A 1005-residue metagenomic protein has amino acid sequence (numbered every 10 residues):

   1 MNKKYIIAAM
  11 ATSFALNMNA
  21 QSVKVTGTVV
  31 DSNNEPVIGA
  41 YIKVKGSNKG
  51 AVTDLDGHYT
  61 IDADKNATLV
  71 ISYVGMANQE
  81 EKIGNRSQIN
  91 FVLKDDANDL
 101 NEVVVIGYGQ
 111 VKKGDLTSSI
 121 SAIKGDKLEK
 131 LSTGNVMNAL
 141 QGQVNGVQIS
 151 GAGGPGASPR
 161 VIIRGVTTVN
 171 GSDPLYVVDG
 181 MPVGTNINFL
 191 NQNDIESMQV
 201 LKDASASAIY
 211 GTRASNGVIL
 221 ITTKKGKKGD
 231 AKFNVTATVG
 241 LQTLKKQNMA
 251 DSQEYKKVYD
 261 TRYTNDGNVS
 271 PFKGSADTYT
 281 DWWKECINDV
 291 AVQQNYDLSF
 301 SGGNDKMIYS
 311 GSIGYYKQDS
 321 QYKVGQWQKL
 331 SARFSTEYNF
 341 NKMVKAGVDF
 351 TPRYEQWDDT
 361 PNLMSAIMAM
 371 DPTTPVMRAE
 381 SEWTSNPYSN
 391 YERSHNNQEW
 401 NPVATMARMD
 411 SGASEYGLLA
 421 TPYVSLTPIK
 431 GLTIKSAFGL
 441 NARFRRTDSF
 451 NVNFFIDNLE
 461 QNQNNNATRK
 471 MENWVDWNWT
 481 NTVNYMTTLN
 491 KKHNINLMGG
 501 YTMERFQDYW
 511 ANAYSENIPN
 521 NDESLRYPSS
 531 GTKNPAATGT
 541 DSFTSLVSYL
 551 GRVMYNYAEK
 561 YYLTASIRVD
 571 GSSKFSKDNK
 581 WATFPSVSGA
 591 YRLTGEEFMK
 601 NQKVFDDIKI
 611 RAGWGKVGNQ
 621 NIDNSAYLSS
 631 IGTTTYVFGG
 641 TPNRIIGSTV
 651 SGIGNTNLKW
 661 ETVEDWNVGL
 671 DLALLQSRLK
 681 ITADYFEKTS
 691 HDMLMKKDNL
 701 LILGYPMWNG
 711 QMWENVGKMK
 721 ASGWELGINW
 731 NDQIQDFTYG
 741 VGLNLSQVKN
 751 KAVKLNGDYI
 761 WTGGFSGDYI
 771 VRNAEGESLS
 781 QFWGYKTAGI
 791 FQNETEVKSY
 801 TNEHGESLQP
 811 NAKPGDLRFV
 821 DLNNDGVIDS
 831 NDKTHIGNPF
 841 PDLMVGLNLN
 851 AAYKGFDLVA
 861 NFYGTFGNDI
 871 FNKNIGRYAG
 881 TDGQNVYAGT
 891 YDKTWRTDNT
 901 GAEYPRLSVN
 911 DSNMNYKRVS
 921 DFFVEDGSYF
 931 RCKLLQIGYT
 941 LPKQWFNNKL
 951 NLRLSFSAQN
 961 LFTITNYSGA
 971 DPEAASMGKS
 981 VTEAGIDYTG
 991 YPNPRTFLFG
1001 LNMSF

Functional and structural regions predicted by a protein language model:
M1-R333, Y338-N341, K345-T351, L419-A420 (+10 more regions): Short, small/polar-rich motifs associated with maturation and membrane association, primarily at protein termini
G114, K227-Y279, S320-W327, S331 (+8 more regions): Surface-exposed loop/interface segments of Gram-negative outer-membrane beta-barrel transport/assembly proteins
A139, I162, L220-T222, N234 (+20 more regions): Outer-membrane beta-barrel architecture
V177, I195, A332-F334, S436 (+8 more regions): Extended, hydrophobic alpha-helical segments in both membrane/secreted and soluble proteins
T223-K225, G302-N304, Y338, F350 (+15 more regions): Residue-level signature of outer-membrane beta-barrel architecture
A237, I313-D319, L563-S572, W614: Transmembrane beta-strand segments that form the barrel wall of outer-membrane beta-barrel proteins
V587-A590, N993-F1005: Outer-membrane beta-barrel "beta-signal"
N838-N872: Glycine-rich, aromatic-lined ligand/substrate-binding cores of catalytic and carbohydrate-binding domains
